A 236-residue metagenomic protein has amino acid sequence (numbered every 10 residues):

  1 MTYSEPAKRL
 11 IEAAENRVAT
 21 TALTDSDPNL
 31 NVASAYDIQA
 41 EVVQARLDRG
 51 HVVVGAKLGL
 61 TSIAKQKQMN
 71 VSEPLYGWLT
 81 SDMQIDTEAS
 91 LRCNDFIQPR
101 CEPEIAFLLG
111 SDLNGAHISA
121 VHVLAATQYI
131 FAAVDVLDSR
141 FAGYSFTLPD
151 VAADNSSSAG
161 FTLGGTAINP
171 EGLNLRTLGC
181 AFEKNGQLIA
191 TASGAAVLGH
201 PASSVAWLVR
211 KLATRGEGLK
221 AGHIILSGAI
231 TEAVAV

Functional and structural regions predicted by a protein language model:
T2-H200: Catalytic-core "active-site belt" of small-molecule-metabolizing enzymes, emphasizing His/Asp/Glu-rich regions
A181, K211-G216, K220-A221: Extended mid-to-C-terminal alpha-helical interaction segments
V205-R210, H223-S227: Short, structured beta-strand/loop micro-motifs enriched in basic residues and often containing a Trp
L219-E232, V236: Conserved metal-binding segment of the jelly-roll/cupin
